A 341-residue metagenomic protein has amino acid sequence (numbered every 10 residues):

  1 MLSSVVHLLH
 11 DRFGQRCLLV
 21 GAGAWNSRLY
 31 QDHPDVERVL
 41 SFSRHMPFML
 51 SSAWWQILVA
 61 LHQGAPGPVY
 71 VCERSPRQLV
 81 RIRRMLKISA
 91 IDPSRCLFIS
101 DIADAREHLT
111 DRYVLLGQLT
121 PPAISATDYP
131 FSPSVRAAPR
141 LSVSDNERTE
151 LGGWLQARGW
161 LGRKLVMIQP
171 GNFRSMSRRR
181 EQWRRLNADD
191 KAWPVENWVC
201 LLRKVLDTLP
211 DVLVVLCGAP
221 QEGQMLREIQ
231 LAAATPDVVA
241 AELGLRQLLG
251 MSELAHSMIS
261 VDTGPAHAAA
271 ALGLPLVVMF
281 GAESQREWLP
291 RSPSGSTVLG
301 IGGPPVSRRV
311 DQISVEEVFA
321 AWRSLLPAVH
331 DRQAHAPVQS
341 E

Functional and structural regions predicted by a protein language model:
M1-E341: Catalytic machinery of carbohydrate-active enzymes, primarily nucleotide-sugar-dependent glycosyltransferases
